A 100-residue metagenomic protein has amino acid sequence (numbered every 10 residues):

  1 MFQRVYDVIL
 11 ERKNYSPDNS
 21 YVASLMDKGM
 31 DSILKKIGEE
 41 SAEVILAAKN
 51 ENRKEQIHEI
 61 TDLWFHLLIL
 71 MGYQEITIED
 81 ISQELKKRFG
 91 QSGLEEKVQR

Functional and structural regions predicted by a protein language model:
M1-I60, W64-R100: Flexible "arm" and connector segments at domain edges
